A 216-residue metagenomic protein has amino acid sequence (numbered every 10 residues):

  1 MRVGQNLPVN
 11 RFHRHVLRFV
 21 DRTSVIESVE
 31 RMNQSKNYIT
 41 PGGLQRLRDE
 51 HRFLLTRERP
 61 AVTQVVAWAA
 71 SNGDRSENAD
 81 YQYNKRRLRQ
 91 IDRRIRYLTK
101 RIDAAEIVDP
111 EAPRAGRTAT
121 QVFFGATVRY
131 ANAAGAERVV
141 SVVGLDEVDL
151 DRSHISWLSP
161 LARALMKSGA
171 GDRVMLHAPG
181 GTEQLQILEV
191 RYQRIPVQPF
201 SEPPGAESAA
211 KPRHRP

Functional and structural regions predicted by a protein language model:
F12-R114: N-terminal intrinsically disordered, low-complexity, charge/repeat-rich segments that act as generic
E30, Q34, R46, Q193-I195 (+1 more regions): Pseudouridine synthases involved in rRNA/tRNA modification
R46, Q82-A104, R129-V143, G180 (+1 more regions): Short, Lys/Arg-enriched charge-dense amphipathic segments
V108-V197, K211-P216: Non-DNA-binding regulatory cores of transcription-related proteins, predominantly C-terminal effector-binding
